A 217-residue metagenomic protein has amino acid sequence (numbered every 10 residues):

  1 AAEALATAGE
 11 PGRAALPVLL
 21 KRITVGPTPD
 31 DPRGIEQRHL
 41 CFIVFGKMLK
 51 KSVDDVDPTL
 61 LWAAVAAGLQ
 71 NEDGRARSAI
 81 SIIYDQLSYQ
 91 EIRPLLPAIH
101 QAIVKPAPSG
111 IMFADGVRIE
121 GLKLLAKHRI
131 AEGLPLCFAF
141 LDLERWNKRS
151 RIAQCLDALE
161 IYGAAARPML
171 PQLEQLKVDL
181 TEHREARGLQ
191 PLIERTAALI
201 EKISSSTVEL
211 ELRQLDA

Functional and structural regions predicted by a protein language model:
A1-P11, P32-D55, A67, G74-E91 (+4 more regions): Structural detector for internal amphipathic alpha-helices that build alpha-solenoid repeat scaffolds
E10-G26, K51-G68, Y89-A107, I130-D142 (+2 more regions): Amphipathic alpha-helical scaffolding segments comprising HEAT/armadillo-like alpha-solenoid repeats
